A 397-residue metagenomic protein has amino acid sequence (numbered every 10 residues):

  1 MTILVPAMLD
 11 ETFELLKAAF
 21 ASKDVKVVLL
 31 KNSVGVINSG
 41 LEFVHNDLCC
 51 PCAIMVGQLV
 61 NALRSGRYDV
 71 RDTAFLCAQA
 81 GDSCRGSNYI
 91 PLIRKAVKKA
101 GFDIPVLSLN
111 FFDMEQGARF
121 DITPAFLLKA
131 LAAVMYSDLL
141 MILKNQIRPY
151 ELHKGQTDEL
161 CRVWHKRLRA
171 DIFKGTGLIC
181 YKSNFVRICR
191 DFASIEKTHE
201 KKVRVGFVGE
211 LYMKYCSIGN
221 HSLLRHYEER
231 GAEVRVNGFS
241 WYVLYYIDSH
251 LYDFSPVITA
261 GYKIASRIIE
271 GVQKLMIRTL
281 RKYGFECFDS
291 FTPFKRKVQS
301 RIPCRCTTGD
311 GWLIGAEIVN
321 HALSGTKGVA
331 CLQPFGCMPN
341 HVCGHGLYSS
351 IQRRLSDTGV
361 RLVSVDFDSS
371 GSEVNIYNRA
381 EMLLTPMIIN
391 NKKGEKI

Functional and structural regions predicted by a protein language model:
M1-I397: An N-terminal assembly and electron-transfer interface module characteristic of large anaerobic redox and radical
